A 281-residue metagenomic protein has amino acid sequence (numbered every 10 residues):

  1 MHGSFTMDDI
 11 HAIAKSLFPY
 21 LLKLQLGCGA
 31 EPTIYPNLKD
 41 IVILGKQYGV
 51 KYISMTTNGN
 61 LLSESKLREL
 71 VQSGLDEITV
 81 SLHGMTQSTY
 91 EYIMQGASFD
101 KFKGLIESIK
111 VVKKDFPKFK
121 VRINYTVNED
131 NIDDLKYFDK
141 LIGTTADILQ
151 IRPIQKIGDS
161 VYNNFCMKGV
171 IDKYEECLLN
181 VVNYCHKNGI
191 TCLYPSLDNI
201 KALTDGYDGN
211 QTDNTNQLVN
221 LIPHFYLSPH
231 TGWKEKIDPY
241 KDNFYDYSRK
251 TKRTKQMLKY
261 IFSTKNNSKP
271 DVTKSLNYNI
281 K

Functional and structural regions predicted by a protein language model:
M1-F5, R68-I280: Radical SAM enzyme [4Fe-4S]-AdoMet core and its adjacent flexible, acidic and glycine-rich loops/tails across
M1-T56, N60-S73: Conserved Radical SAM active-site core
